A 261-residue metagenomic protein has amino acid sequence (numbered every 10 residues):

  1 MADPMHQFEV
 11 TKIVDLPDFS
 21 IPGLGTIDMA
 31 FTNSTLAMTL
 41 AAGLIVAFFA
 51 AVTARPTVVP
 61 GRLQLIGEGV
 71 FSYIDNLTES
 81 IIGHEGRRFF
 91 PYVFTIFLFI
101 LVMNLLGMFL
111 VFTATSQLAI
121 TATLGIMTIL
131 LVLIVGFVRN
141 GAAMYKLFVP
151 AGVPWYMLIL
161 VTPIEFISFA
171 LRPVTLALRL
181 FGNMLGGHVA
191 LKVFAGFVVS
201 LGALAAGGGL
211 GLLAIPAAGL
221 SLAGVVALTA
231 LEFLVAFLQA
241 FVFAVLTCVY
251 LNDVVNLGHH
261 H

Functional and structural regions predicted by a protein language model:
M1-H261: Selective transmembrane helix interface/packing segments
